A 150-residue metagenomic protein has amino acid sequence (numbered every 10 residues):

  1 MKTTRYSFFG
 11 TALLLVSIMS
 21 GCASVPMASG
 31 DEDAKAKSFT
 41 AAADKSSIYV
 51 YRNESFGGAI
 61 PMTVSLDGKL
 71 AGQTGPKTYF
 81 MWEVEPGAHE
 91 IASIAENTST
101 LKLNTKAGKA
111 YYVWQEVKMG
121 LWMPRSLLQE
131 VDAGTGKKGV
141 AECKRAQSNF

Functional and structural regions predicted by a protein language model:
M1-G10: Bacterial N-terminal signal peptides that target proteins for export
L13-V16: Alpha-helical transmembrane segments
C22-F150: Short loop/turn and low-complexity linker motifs enriched in small/turn-promoting residues
